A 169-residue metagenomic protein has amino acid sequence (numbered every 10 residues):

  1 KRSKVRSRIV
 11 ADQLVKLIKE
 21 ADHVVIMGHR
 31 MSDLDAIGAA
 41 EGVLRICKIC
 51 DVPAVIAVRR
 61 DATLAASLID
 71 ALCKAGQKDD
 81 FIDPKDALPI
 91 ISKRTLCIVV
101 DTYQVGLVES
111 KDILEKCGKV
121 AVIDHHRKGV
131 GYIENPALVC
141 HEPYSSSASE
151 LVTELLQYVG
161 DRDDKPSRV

Functional and structural regions predicted by a protein language model:
K1-V169: Replace "Mg2+/Mn2+-dependent" with "divalent metal-dependent
